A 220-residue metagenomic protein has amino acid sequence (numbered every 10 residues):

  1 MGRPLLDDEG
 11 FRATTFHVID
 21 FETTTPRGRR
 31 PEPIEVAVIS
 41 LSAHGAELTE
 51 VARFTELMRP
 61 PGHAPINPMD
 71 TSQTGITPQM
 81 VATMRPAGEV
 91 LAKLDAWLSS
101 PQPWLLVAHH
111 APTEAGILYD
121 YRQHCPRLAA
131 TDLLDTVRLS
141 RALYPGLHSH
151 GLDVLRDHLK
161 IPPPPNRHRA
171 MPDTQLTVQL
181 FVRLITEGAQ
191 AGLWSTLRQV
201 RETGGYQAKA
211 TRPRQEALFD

Functional and structural regions predicted by a protein language model:
M1-D8, Q179-D220: Acidic two-metal-ion nuclease catalytic site recognized across multiple nuclease folds, prominently DnaQ/RNase D-T
G2-Q123, R127-A130, P145, L155-L159 (+1 more regions): Conserved non-catalytic scaffold segment of RNase H-like nuclease domains
W104, P162-H168, Q190, P213-A217: Cysteine endopeptidase catalytic domains of the caspase/legumain-like
L134-H150: Short alpha-helix plus adjacent loop in nuclease-associated cores
R141-L143, N166-A170: Short, glycine/charged-rich beta-strand-loop motifs at protein surfaces that mediate ligand recognition and catalysis
R169-R183: Acidic, divalent-metal-coordinating active-site segment for phosphoryl/phosphodiester hydrolysis, typified by short
